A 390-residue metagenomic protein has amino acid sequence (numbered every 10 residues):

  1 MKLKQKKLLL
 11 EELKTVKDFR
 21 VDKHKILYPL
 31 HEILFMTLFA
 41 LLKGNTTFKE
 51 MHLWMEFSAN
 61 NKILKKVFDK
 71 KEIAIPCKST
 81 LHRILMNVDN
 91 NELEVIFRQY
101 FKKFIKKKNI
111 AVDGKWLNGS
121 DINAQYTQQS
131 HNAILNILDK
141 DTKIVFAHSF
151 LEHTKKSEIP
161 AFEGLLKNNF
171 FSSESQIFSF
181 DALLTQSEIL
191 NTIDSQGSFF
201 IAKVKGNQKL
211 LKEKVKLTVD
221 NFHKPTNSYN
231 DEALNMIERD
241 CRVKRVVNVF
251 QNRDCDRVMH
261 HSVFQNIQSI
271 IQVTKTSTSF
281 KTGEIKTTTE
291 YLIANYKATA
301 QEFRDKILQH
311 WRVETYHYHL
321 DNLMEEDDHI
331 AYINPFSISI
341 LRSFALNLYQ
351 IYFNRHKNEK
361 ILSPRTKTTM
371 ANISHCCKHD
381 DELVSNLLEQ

Functional and structural regions predicted by a protein language model:
M1-T15, N91, F264-N266, T278 (+1 more regions): Charged, often Cys/His-bearing segments associated with DNA-binding zinc-finger transcription factors
Q5, L9, M51, K297-A331: Short amphipathic alpha-helical "interface-anchor" segments enriched in bulky aromatics
L8-L13, D22-E188, Q196, K367-T369: Conserved, well-structured functional cores that handle cations and Mg-NTP chemistry
K14, N60, S195, E284-T288 (+2 more regions): Short acidic (Asp/Glu) and glycine-rich catalytic loops that position anionic groups and cofactors
V16, E56-S58, S228, L320-Q390: A short, flexible helix-boundary coil/loop motif
D22-I33, T282-G283, I330-I338: Structural motif
F199, K205-L308: An anionic, glycine-rich sequence signature occurring as long contiguous blocks
